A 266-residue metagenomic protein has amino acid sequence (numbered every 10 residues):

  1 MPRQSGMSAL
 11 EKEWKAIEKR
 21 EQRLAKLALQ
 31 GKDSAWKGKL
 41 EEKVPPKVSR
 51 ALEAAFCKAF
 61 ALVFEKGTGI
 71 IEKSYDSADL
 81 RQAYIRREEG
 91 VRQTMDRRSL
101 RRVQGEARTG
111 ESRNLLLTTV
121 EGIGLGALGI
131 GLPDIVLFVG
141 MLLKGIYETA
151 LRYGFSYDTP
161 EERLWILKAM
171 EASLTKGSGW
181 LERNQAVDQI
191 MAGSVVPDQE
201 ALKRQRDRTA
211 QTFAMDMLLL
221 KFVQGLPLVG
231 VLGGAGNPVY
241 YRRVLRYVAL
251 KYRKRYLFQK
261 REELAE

Functional and structural regions predicted by a protein language model:
M1-V120, Y147-E266: Terminal, membrane-proximal amphipathic helices and intrinsically disordered targeting/regulatory segments
E121-P133, L228: Transmembrane alpha-helix interface/packing and boundary motifs in multi-pass membrane proteins, characterized by
L132-V136, S156: Short, surface-exposed loop/turn motifs that are enriched in glycine and acidic residues and include a nearby proline
V136, G140-L143: Conserved mixed alpha/beta catalytic, RNA-binding, or beta-rich assembly cores of soluble enzyme, regulatory
